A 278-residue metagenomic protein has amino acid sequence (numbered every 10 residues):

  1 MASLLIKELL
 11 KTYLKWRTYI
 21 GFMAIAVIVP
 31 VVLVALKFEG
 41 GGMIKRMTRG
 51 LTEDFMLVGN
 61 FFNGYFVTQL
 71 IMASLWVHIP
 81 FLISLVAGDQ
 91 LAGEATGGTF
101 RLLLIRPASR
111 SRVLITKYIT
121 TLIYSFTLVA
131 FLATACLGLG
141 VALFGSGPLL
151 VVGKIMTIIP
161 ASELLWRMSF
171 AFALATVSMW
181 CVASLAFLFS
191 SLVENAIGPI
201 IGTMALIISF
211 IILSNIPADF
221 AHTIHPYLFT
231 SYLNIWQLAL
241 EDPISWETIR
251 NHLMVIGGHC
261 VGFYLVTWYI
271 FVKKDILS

Functional and structural regions predicted by a protein language model:
M1-A26: Aromatic- and glycine-rich beta-strand/loop motifs that create alpha-glucan
A2, A239-S278: Alpha-helical transmembrane segments of multi-pass membrane transporters/translocases
A26-G88, I115-C181, N234-G258: Secretory targeting signals
V31-G42, V193-L228: Transmembrane helix segments
I83-A87, F100, A135, L185 (+3 more regions): Hydrophobic/aromatic residues in alpha-helical transmembrane segments
S84-L104, I276: Transmembrane helix boundary and interhelical loop/hinge segments in multi-pass membrane proteins
S162, W166-I207: A structural motif at transmembrane helix-loop-helix junctions in multipass membrane proteins
A221-E241: Short hydrophobic, aromatic-rich alpha-helical segments embedded in or entering the lipid bilayer of multi-pass
